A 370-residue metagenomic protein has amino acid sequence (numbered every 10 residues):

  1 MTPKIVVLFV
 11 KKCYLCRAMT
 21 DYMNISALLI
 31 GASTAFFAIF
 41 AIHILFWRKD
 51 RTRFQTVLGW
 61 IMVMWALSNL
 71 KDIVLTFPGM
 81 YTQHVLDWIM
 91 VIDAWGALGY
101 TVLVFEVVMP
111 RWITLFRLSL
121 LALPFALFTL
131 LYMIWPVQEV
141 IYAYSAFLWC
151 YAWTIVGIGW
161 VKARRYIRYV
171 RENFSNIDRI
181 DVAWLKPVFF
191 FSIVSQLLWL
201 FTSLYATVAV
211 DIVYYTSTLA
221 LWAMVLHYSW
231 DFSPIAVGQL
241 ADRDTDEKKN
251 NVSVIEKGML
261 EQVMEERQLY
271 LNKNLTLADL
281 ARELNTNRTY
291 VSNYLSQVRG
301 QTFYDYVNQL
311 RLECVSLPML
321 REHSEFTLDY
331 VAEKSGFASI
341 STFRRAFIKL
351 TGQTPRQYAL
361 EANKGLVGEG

Functional and structural regions predicted by a protein language model:
I5-A126, Y142-A146: N-terminal low-complexity or simple alpha-helical regulatory segments that function as activation/interaction modules
R48-L70, L121, Y144-L204, V208-L221: Alpha-helical transmembrane segments of multi-pass integral membrane proteins
L70-Y81, L130-V140, L197-T207: Juxtamembrane "helix-exit" motif on the non-cytosolic side of transmembrane helices
T76-Y81, V107-V108, V137-Y142, R164-R171 (+1 more regions): A cytosolic-side transmembrane-helix exit/cap motif
G96-E106, T207-W230: Hydrophobic alpha-helical transmembrane segments and immediately flanking/interface helices in integral membrane
A126-L130, W153: Mid-bilayer segments of alpha-helical transmembrane spans in multi-pass integral membrane proteins that mediate
W230-S335, S341-K349, Q353-G370: Membrane-proximal linker segments that couple transmembrane helices to downstream signaling/catalytic modules
